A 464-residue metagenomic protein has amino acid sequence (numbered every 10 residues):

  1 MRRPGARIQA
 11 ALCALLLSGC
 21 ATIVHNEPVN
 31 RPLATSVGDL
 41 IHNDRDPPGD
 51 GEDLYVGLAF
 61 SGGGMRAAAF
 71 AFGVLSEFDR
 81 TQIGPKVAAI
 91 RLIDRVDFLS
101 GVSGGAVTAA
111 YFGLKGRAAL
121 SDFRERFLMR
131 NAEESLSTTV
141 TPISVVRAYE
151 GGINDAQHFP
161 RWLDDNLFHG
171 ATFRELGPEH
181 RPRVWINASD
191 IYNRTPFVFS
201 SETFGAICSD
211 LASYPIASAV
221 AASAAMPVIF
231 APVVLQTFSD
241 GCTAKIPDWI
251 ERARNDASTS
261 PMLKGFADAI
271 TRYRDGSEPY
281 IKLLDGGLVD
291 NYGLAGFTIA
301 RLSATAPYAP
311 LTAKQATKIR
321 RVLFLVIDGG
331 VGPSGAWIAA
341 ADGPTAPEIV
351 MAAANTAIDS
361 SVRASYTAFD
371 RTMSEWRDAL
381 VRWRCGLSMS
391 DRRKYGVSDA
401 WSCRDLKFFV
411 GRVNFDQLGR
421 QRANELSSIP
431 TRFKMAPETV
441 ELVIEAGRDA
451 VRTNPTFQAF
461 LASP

Functional and structural regions predicted by a protein language model:
R2-G5, C20-P464: Catalytic domains of lipid- and phosphate-ester/thioester hydrolases
Q9-G19: Bacterial N-terminal signal peptides
